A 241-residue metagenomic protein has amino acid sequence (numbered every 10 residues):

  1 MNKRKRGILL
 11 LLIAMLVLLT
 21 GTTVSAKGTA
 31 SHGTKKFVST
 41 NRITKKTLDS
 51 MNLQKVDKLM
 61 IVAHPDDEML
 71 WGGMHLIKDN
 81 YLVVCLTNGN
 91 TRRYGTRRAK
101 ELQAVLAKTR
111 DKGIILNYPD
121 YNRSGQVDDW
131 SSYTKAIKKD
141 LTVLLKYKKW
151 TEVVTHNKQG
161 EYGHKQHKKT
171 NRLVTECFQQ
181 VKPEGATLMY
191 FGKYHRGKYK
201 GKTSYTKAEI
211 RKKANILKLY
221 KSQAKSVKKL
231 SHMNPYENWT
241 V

Functional and structural regions predicted by a protein language model:
R4-A26: Sec-dependent N-terminal signal peptides of Gram-positive bacterial secreted proteins and lipoproteins
K5-G7, T29, V127, N215: Residue-level detector of intrinsically disordered/flexible regions characterized by low predicted structural confidence
L11-I13, W71, V105, Y220: Enrichment for repetitive, rod-forming helical segments
K27-K148, E176, Q180-P183: Active-site rim/loop-helix segments in enzyme catalytic domains that contact anionic ligands
S39-K58, S132-V241: Metal-dependent de-N-acetylase/amidase catalytic core
